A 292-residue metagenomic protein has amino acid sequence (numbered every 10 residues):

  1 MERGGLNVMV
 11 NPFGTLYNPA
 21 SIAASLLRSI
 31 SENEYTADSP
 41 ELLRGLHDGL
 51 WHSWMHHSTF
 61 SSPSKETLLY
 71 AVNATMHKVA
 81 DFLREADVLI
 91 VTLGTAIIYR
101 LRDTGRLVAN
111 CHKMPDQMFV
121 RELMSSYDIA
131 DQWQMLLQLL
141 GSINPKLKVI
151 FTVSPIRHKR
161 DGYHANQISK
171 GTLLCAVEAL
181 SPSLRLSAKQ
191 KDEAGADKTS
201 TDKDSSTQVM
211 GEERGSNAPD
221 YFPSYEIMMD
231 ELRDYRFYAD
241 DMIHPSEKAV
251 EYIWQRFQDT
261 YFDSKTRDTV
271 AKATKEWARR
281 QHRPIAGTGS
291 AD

Functional and structural regions predicted by a protein language model:
M1-S181, A194, K203-D204, V209 (+1 more regions): Extracellular glycan-modifying ectodomains
P182-S187, D192: Intrinsically disordered, low-complexity proline-rich regions
